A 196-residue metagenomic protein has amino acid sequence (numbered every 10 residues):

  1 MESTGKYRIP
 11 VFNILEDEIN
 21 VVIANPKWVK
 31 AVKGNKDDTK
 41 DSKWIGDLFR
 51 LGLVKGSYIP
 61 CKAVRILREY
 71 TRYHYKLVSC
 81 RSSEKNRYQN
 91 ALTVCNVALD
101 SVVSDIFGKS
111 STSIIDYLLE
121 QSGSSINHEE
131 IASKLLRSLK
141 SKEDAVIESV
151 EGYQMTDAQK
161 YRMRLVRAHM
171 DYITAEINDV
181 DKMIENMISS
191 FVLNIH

Functional and structural regions predicted by a protein language model:
M1-H196: A detector of single, family-specific signature residues that are central to catalytic or substrate-handling motifs
